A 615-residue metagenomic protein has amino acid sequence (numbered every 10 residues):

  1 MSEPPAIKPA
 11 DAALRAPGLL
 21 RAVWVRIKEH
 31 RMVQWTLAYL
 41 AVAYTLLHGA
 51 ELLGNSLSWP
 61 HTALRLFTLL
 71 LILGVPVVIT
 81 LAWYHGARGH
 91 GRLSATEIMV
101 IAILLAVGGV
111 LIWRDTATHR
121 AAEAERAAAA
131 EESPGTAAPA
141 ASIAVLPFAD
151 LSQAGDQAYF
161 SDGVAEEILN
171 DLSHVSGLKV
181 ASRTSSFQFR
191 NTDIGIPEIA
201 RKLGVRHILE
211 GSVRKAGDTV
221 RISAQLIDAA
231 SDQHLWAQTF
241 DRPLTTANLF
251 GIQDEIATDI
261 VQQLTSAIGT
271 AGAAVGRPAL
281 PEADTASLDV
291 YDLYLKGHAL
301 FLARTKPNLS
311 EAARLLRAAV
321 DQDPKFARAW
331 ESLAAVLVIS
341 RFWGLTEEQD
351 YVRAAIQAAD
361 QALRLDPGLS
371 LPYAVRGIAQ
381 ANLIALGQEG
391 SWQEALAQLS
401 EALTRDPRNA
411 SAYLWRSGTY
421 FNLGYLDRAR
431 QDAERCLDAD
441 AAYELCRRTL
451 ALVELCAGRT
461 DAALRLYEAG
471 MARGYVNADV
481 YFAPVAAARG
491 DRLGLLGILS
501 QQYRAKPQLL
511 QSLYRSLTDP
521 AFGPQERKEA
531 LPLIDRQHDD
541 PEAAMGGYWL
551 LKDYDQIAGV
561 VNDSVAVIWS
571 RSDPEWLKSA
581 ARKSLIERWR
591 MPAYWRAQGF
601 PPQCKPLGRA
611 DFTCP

Functional and structural regions predicted by a protein language model:
M1-A122, Q233: An N-terminal, helix-rich hydrophobic module
G108-P134, D162, E166-L315: Catalytic-center loop of serine/cysteine hydrolases
V290, A327-R328, S370-L371, A410-S411 (+2 more regions): Helix-start (N-cap) detector for alpha-helical repeat units in TPR-like alpha-solenoids, especially tetratricopeptide
N308-R314, W343-Q361, I384-E401, N422-R435 (+1 more regions): Structural signature of tandem alpha-helical TPR/SEL1-like repeats, specifically the intra-repeat loop/turn
V320-D321, D360-R364, S400-T404, R435-D438 (+1 more regions): Conserved structural position within tetratricopeptide repeats
L399, A412, S417, L426-P615: Alpha-helical protein-protein interaction modules
